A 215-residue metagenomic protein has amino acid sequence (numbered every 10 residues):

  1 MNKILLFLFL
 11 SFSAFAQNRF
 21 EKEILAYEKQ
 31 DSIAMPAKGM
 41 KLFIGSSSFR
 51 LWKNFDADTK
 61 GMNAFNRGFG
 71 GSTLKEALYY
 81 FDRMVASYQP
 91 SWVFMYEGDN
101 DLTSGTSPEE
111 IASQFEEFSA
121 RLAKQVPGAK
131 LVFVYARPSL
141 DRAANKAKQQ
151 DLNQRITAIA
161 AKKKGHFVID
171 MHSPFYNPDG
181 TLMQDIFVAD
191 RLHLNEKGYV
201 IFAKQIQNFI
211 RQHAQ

Functional and structural regions predicted by a protein language model:
M1-L42, F49, K53, A57-K60 (+1 more regions): N-terminal secretory targeting modules
A34-A37, D58-T59, A86-S87, Q125 (+1 more regions): Extracellular/periplasmic catalytic domains that process cell-envelope and extracellular macromolecules
L42-I44, F65: Conserved beta-strand elements of the Class I
F49-N63, E76-A112, V132, A136-L140: Oxyanion-hole/transition-state-stabilizing segment in secreted/luminal serine hydrolases and related acyltransferases
G71-K75: Acidic-and-aromatic substrate-binding clefts and catalytic sites of carbohydrate-active enzymes
P108-F118, K148-N153: Charged helix-capping and loop-helix junction motifs
V126-K130: A short helix->loop->beta-strand "cap" motif at the edges of active sites that frequently abuts
L140-Q215: Catalytic His-Asp segment of secreted/periplasmic serine-dependent ester chemistry enzymes
